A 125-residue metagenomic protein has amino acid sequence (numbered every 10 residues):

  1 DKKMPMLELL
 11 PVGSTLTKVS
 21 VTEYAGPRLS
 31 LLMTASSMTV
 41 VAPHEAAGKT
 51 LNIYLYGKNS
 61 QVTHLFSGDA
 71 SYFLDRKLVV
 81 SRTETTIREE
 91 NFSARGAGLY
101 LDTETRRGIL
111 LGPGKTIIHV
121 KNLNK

Functional and structural regions predicted by a protein language model:
D1-K125: Mature-chain termini and adjacent capping regions
